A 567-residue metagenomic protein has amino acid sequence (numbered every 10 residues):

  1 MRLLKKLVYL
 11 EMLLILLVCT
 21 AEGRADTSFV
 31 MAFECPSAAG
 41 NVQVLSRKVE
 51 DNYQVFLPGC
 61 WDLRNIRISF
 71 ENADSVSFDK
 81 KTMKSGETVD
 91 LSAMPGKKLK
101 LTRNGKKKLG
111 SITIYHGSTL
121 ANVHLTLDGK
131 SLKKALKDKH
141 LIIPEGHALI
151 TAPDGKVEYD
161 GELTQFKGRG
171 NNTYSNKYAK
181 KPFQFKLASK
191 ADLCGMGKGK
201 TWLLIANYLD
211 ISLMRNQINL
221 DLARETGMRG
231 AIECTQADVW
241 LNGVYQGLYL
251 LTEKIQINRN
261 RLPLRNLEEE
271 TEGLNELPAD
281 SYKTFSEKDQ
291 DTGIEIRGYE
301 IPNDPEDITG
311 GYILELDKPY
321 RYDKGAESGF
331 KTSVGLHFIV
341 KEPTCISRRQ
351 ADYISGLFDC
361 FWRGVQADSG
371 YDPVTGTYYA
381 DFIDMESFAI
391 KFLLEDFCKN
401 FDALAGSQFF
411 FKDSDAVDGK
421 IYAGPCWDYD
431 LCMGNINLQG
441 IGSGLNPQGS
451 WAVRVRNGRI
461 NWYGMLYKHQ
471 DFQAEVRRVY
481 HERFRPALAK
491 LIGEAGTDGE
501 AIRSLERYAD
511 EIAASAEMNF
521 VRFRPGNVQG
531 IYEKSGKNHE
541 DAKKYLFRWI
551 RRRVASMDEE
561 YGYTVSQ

Functional and structural regions predicted by a protein language model:
M1-E11: Bacterial N-terminal signal peptides that target proteins for export
Y9-C19: Bacterial N-terminal signal peptides
R24-L120: Beta-rich interaction/scaffold domains
D74-S77, T226-D238, N400: Short, well-structured beta-strand/strand-turn elements
I112-K156: N-terminal module-boundary/linker segments of secreted carbohydrate-active enzymes
P144-A206, S347-Q350: Conserved oxyanion/phosphate-binding beta-strand-loop segments in alpha/beta enzyme cores
Y174, Y178, K324, V334-A405 (+2 more regions): Middle-to-C-terminal accessory/interaction subdomains
K186, K190-D192, A206, G227-I232 (+1 more regions): Internal "kinase-insert"/substrate-recognition segments embedded within catalytic cores of ATP-dependent enzymes
